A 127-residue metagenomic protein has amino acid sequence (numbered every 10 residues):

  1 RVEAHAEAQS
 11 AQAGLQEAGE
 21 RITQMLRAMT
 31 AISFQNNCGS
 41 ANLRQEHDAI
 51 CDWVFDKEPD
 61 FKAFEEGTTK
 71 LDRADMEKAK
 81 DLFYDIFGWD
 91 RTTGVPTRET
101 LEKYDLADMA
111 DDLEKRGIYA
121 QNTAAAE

Functional and structural regions predicted by a protein language model:
R1-E127: Domain-length cofactor-binding catalytic modules of enzymes
